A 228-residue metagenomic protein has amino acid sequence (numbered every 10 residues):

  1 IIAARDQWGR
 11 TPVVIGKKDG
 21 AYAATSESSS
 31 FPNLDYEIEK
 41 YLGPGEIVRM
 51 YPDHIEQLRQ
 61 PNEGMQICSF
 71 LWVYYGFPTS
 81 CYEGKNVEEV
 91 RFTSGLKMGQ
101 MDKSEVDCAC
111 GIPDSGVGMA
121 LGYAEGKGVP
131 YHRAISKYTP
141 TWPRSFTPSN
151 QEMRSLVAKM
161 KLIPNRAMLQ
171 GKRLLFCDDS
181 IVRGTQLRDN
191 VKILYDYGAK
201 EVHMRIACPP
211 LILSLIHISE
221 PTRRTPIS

Functional and structural regions predicted by a protein language model:
I1-G116, A124-R166: N-terminal segments that mediate ammonia production and transfer in glutamine-dependent amidotransferase systems
R10, D19, P44-G45, L169-R173 (+4 more regions): Active-site lining segments that contact anionic ligands and/or coordinate catalytic metals
K85-N86, I163-N165, F176-R183, R223: Short, contiguous acidic/charged loop-to-helix segments that flank catalytic cores in large enzymes
D102, P148, A167-R173, D189-G198: ATP-dependent adenylate-handling active sites, centered on carboxylate activation for C-N bond formation
A109, G116-Y123, K127, Y131 (+2 more regions): Extended, hydrophobic alpha-helical segments in both membrane/secreted and soluble proteins
K192-S219: A short, conserved beta-to-alpha structural element at the edge of catalytic cores that scaffolds binding
I216-S228: Single conserved hydrophobic/aromatic residue that forms the stacking wall/gate of nucleotide- or nucleobase-binding
